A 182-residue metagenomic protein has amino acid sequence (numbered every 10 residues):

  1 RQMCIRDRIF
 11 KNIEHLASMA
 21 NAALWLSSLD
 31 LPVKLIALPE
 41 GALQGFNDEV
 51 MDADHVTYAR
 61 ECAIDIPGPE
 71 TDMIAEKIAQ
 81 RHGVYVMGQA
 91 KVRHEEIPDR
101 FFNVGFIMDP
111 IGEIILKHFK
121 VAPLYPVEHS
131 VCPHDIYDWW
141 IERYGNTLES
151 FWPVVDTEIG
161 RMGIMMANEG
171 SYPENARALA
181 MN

Functional and structural regions predicted by a protein language model:
R1-C4: Short, small-residue-biased leader/transition segments that mark boundaries at the very start of proteins
R6-N12, L29, Y85: Eukaryotic scaffold repeat domains enriched in small/polar residues
D7-K11, C62, I66, G163 (+1 more regions): Short, surface-exposed alpha-helical recognition segments that flank or form part of ligand/macromolecule-binding
R8-I9, Y58-A59, K77, L124 (+1 more regions): N-terminal start-of-chain detector that recognizes signal peptides and the immediate post-cleavage beginning
I9-N21: Short catalytic helix/loop segments, enriched in acidic residues and glycine and frequently bearing histidine
N12, E70-T71, N175: Stable alpha-helical elements in mature extracytoplasmic
N21-I111, L116-F119, P126: Cys-nucleophile CN-hydrolase/nitrilase-fold catalytic domain and related Cys-dependent amidase chemistry that acts on
R93-N182: Active-site catalytic loop in hydrolytic enzyme cores
